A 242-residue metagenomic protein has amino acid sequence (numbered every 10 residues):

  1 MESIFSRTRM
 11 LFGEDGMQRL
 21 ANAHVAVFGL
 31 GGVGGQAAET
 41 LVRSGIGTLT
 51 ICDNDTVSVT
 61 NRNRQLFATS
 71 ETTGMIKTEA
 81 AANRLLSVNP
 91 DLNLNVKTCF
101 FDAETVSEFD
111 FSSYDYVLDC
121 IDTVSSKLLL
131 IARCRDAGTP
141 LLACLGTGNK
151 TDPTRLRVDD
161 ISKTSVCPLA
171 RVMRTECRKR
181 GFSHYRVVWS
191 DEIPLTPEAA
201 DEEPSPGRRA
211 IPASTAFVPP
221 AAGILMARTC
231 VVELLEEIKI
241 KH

Functional and structural regions predicted by a protein language model:
M1-H242: Adenine nucleotide-associated cytosolic modules
